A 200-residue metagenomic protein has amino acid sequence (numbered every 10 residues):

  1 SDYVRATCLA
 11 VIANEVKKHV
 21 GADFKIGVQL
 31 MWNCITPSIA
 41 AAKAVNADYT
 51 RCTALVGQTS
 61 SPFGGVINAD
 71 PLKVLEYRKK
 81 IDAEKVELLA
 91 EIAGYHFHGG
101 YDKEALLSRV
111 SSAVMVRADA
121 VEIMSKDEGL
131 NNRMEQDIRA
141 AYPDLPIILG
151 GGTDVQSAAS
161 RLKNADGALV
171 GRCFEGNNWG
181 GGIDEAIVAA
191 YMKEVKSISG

Functional and structural regions predicted by a protein language model:
S1, E91-E135, C173-I187: Glycine/Thr-rich beta-alpha phosphate-binding loop at enzyme active sites
S1-E15, N33-A40, V56-I81, S125-Y142 (+2 more regions): Active-site-adjacent beta->alpha loops and helix N-cap segments on the catalytic face of soluble alpha/beta enzymes
V16, A42, T50, S112-M115 (+5 more regions): Generic structural signal for hydrophobic
V16-K17, G21-N33, A41, V45-D48: Ligand-binding beta-strand-loop-alpha-helix segment within the catalytic cores of soluble metabolic enzymes
H19-L30, A83-G94, D137-G152: Short beta-strand/loop segments at the ligand-binding rim of alpha/beta enzyme cores
N33-N46, S108-R109, A140-P143, I147-G171: Catalytic cores of alpha/beta
C34-A120: Conserved anion-binding
